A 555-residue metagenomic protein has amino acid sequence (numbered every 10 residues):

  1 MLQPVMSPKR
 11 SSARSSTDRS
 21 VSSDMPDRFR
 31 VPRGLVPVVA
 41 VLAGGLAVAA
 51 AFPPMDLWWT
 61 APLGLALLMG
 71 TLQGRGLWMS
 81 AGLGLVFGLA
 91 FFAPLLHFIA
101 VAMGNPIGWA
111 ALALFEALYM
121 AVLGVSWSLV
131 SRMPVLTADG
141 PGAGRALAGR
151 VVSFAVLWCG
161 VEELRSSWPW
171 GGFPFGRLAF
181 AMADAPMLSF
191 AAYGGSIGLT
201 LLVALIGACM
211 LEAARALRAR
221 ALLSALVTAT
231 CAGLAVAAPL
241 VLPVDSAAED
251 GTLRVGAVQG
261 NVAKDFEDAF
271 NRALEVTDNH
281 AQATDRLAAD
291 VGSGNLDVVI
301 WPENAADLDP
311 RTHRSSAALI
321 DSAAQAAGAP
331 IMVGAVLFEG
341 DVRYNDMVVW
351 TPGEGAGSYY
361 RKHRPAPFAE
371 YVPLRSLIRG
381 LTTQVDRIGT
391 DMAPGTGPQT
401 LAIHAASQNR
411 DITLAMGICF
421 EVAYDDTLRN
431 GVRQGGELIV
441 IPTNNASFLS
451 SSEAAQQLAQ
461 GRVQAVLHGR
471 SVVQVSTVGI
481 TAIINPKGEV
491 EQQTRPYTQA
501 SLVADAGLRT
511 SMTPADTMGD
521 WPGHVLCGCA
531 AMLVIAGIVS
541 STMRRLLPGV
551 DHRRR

Functional and structural regions predicted by a protein language model:
L2-R10, R14, D18-P243, D278 (+5 more regions): Membrane-embedded alpha-helical bundles of multi-pass enzymes that act on lipidic or dolichyl-linked glycan substrates
L242-P522: Soluble catalytic domains of enzymes that build or remodel membrane lipids, polysaccharides, and related
